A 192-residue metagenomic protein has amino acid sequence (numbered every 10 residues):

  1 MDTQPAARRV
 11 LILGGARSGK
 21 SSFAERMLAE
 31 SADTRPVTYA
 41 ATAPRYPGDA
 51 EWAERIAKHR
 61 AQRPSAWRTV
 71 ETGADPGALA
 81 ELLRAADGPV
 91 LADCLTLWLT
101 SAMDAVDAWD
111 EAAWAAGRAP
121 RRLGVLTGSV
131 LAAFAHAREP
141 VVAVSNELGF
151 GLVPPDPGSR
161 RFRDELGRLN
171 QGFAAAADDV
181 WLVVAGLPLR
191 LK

Functional and structural regions predicted by a protein language model:
D2, A6, V10-R84: Conserved P-loop
P5-A6, A85-A86, D93, H136-R138: Short loop/turn elements that form and flank the Walker-type P-loop nucleotide-binding site in RecA-like NTPase cores
L11, P89-L91, V142-V144: Structural motif
A24, H59, L91, N146 (+1 more regions): Residue-level signal for inorganic ion chemistry
R35-T38, G88, P140, D179: Residues at the starts of beta-strands that form the adenosine-phosphate
P44-R45, L97, G149-G151: A short, flexible beta-alpha/helix-coil linker loop
G48-S129: Conserved inter-motif catalytic segment of the P-loop NTP-binding fold
A102-K192: Replace "adjacent to P-loop NTPase cores in ATP/GTP-dependent enzymes" with "adjacent to NTP-binding cores
